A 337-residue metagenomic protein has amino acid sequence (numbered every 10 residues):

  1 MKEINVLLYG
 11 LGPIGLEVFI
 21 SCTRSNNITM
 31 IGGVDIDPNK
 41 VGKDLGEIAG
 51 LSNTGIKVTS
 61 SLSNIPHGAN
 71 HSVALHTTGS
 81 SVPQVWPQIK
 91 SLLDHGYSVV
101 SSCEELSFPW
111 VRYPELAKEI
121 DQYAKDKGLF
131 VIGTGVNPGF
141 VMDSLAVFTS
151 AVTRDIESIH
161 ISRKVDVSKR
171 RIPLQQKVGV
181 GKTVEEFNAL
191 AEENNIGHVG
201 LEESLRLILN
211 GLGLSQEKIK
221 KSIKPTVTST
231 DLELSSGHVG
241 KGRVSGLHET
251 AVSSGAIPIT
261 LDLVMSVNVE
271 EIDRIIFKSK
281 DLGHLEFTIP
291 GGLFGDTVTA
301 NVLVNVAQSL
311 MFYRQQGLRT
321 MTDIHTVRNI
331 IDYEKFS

Functional and structural regions predicted by a protein language model:
M1-A49: N-terminal Rossmann-like dinucleotide-binding module
Y9, P13, S150-I275, G283 (+2 more regions): Active-site-lining helix/loop region of Rossmann-like oxidoreductase modules
I36, Y97, C103-S107, V136-N137 (+1 more regions): Short, ordered loop/turn segments at secondary-structure junctions
D37-A69: Conserved N-terminal Rossmann-fold NAD(P) cofactor-binding segment
N64-H71, V82-E104: Rossmann-fold NAD(P) dinucleotide-binding segment
V73-T77: N-terminal Rossmann-like NAD(P) cofactor-binding module of classical short-chain dehydrogenase/reductase
E104-L129: Rossmann-fold NAD(P)-binding glycine/threonine-rich loop
N268-S337: C-terminal helical cap and adjacent loop that interface with cofactors, partners, or active-site loops
